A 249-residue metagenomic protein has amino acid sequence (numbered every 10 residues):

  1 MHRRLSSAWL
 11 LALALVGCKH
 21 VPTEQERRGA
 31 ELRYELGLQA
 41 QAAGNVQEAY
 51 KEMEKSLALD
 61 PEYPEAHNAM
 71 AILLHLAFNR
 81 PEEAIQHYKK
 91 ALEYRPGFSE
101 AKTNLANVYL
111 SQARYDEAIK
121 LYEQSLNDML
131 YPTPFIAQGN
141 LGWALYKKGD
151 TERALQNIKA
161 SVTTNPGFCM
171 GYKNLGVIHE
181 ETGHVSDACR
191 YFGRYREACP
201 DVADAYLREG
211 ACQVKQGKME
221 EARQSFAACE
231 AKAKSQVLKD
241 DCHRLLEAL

Functional and structural regions predicted by a protein language model:
Q25, L59, Y94, D128-L130 (+3 more regions): Structural marker of alpha-solenoid helical repeat scaffolds
E35, A69, N104, N140 (+3 more regions): Canonical tetratricopeptide repeat
L38, I72-L73, N107, W143 (+2 more regions): Residue-level recognition of tetratricopeptide repeat
Q41, H75-L76, T103, L110 (+3 more regions): Position-specific recognition of the canonical hydrophobic site in helix A of tetratricopeptide repeat
G44-K51, F78-K90, Q112-E123, K148-A160 (+2 more regions): Structural signature of tandem alpha-helical TPR/SEL1-like repeats, specifically the intra-repeat loop/turn
L207-L249: Terminal, low-structured helical/coil segments at or just beyond the last alpha-helical repeat
